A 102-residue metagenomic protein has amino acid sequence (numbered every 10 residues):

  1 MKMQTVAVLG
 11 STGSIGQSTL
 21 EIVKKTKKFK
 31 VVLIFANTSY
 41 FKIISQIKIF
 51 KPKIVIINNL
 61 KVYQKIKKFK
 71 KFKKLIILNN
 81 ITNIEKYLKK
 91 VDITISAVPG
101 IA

Functional and structural regions predicted by a protein language model:
K2-K53: N-terminal Rossmann-like dinucleotide-binding module
T26-K28, K70-K73: Short helix-capping segments at alpha-helix termini
F35-N37, N58, A97: Conserved residues at the C-terminal ends of beta-strands
Y40-I43, L60-I66: Short, charged/polar "capping" segments at the starts of alpha-helices and the immediately preceding loops
K51-I54, K73-L75, L88-I93: Short acidic/histidine-rich motifs immediately flanking catalytic phosphotransfer sites in two-component signaling
I56-N58, K74-N83: Short acidic-hydrophobic, aromatic-tinged amphipathic segments that line or gate anion-handling sites
N79-A102: Beta-loop-alpha module in the N-terminal Rossmann-like domain of NAD(P)-dependent dehydrogenases, especially those
